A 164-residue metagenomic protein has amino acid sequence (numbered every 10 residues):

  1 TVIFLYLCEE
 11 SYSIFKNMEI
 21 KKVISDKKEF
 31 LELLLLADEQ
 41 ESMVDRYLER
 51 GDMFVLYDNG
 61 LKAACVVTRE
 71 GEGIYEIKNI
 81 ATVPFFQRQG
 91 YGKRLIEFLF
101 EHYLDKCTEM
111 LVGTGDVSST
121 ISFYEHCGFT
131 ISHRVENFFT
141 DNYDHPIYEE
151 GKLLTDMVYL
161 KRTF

Functional and structural regions predicted by a protein language model:
Y6-D26, V158, F164: Conserved N-terminal entry element of GNAT/NAT acetyltransferase domains
K16-M43: Short amphipathic alpha-helix that is part of the acyltransferase structural core
V55, G60-R69, G73-A81: Conserved beta-strand in the GNAT
I80-Q87, G115: A short, internal acetyl-CoA/4′-phosphopantetheine-binding micro-motif in the GNAT/acyltransferase core
F86, G90-F98: Conserved acetyl-CoA pyrophosphate-binding loop and the N-cap/start of the following alpha-helix in GNAT-like
Y103-D116: Conserved GNAT acetyl-CoA-binding A-motif
L111-G113, E125, T130-G151: Conserved catalytic-core motifs of GNAT/GCN5-like acyltransferases
